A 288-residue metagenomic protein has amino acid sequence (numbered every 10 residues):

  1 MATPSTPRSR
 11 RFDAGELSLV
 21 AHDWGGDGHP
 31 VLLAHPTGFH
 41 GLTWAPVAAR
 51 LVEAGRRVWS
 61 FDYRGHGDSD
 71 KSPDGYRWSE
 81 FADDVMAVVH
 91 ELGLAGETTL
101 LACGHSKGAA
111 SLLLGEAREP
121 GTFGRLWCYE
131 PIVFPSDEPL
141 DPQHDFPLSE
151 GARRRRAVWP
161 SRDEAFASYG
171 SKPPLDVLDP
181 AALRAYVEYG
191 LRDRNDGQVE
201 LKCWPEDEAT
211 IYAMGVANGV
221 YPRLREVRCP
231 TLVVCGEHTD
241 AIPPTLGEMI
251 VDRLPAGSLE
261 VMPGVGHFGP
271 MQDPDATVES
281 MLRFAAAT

Functional and structural regions predicted by a protein language model:
M1-L33, E53-R56, G93-L94, L282-T288: Alpha/beta-hydrolase fold catalytic core
V20-K71: Conserved HGGG/HGGXW glycine-rich cap/lid loop of the alpha/beta-hydrolase fold
A34-P36, H105, C235: The conserved beta1-alpha1 loop
Y63-C103, A117-E119, E279: Active-site loop/oxyanion-hole signature of alpha/beta-hydrolase fold enzymes
T98-D141: Conserved hydrolase catalytic core segment
R156-G215: Conserved alpha/beta-hydrolase catalytic His-Asp/Glu region
L191-D252, V261: Conserved serine/cysteine hydrolase catalytic core
M262-P274, V278: Catalytic histidine-centered segment of alpha/beta-hydrolase-like enzymes
